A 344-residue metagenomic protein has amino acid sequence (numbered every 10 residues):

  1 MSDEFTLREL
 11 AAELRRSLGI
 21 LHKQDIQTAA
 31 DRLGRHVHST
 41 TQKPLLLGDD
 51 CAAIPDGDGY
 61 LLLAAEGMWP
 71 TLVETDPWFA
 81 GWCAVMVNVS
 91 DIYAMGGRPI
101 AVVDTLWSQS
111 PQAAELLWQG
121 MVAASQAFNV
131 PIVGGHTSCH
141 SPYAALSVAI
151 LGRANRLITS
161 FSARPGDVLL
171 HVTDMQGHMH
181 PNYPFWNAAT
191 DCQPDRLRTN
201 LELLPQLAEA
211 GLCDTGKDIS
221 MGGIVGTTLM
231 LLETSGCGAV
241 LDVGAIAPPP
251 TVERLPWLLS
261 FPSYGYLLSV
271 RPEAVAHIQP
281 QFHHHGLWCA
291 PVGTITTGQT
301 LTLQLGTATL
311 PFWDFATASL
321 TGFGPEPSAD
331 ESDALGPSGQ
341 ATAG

Functional and structural regions predicted by a protein language model:
M1-V85, V89-Y93, V130, D167-V168 (+4 more regions): N-terminal glycine-rich phosphate/pyrophosphate-binding loops that anchor nucleotide-derived ligands and cofactors
S2-L7, S17, H285-G344: Acidic, Ser/Thr/Pro-rich beta/coil linker or hinge segments at domain junctions
K43-L46, S138, I219, C237-P249 (+1 more regions): Beta-strand->loop->alpha-helix junctions that form or flank phosphate-binding loops in nucleotide-handling enzymes
K43-L47, L62-A64, P131-G135, I150 (+4 more regions): General beta-strand structural signal in soluble alpha/beta enzymes
L61, M68-P70, R98-N182, T294 (+1 more regions): Glycine-rich anion-binding loops of enzyme active sites
D76-V103, L116-A127, E202-A210, I224-M230: Small-aliphatic-rich amphipathic alpha-helix that forms the alpha element of a beta-alpha
P194-S263: Active-site-proximal betaalpha loop/short-helix elements that scaffold phosphoryl/nucleotidyl transfer chemistry
S269-V275: Helix N-cap motif at beta-to-alpha junctions
